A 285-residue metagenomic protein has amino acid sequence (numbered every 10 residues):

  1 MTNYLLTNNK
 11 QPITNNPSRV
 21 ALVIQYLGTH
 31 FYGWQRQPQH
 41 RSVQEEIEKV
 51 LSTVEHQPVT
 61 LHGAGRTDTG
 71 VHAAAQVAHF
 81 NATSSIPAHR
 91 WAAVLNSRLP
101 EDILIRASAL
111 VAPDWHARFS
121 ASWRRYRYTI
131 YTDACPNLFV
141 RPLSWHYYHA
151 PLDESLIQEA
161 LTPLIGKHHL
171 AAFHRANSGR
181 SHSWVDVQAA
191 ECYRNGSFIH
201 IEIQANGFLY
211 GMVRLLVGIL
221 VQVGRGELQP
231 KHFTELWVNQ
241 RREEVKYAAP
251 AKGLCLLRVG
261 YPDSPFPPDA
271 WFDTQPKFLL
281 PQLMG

Functional and structural regions predicted by a protein language model:
L5-L6, N15-G285: Structured-RNA-binding interfaces characteristic of tRNA pseudouridine synthases
Q11-P12: Cationic, low-complexity basic patches in intrinsically disordered or flexible, solvent-exposed regions
